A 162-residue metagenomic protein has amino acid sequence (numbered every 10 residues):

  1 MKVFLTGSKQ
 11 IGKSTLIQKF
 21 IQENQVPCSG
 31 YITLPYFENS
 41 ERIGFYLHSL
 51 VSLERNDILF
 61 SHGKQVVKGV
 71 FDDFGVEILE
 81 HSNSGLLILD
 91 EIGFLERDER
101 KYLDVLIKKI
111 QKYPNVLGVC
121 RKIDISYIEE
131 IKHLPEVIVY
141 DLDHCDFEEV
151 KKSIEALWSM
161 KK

Functional and structural regions predicted by a protein language model:
K2: Walker A (P-loop) ATP-phosphate-binding motif of ABC ATPase nucleotide-binding domains
L5: Hydrophobic anchor at the beta1->P-loop junction of P-loop NTPases
Q10: Walker A (P-loop) phosphate-binding loop of P-loop NTPases
K13: Conserved lysine of the Walker
Q18, Q22-Q65: N-terminal phosphate/diphosphate-binding loop that engages ATP/GTP or pyrophosphate donors across diverse enzyme folds
C28-G30, I88, V137-D141: Conserved beta-strand scaffold positions in the cores of enzyme catalytic domains, especially in NTP/NDP-utilizing
H62-K108: Phosphate-binding/switch loop-helix module in NTP-utilizing enzymes
I92-K162: Replace "adjacent to P-loop NTPase cores in ATP/GTP-dependent enzymes" with "adjacent to NTP-binding cores
